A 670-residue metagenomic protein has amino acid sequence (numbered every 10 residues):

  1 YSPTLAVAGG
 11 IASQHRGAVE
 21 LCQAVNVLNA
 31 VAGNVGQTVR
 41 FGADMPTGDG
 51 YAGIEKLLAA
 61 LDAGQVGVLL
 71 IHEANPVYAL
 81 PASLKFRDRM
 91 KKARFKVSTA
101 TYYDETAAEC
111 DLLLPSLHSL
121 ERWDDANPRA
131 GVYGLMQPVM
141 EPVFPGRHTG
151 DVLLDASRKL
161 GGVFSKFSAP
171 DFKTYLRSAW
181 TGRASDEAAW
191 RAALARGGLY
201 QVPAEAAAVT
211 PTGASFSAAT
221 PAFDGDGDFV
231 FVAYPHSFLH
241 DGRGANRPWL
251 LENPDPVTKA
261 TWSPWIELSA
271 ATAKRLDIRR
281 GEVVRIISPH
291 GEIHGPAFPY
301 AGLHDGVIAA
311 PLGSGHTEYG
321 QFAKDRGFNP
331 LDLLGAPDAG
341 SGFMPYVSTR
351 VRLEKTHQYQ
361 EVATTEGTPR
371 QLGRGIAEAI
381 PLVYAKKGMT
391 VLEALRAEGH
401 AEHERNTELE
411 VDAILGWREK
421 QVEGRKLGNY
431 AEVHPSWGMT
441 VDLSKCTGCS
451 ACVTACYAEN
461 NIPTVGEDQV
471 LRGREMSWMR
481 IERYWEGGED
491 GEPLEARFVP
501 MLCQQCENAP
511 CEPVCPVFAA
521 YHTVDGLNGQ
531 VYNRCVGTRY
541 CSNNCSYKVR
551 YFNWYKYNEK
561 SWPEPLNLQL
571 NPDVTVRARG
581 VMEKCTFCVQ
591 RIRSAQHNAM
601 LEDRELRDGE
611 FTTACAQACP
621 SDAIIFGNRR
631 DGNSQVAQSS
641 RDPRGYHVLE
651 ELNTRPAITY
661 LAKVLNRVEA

Functional and structural regions predicted by a protein language model:
Y1-L61, R183-W190, L194: Active-site phosphate/pyrophosphate-binding segments
S2-V7, V35-F41, V66, R129-P138 (+4 more regions): Short acidic (Asp/Glu) and glycine-rich catalytic loops that position anionic groups and cofactors
G10, A24-V27, V31-N34, L57-G64 (+21 more regions): Generic, well-ordered alpha-helical scaffold segments in large soluble proteins
H15-L21, L84-K85, R539-Y540: Short glycine/threonine-rich loop-to-helix capping motif typified by GTGT followed within a few residues by an Asp-Pro
A43-F144, G161-G162, L176-S477: A cross-kingdom feature strongest in bacterial/archaeal respiratory oxidoreductases
S83-D104, P138-S157, V283-P289, P296 (+7 more regions): Phosphate/diphosphate-binding loops
H148-P170, Y175-S178: Non-catalytic, well-ordered alpha-helical segments in soluble enzyme domains
D338-A670: Non-ligating segments of multi-cofactor redox enzymes
